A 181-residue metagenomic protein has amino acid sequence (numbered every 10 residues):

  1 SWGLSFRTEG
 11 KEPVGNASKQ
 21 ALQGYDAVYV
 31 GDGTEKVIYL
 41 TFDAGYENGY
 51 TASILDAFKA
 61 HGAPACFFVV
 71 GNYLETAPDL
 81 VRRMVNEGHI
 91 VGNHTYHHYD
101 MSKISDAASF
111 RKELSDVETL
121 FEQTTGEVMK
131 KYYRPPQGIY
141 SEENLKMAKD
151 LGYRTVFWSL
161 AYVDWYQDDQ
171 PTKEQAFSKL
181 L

Functional and structural regions predicted by a protein language model:
S1-L4, E9, W158-S159, W165: Tryptophan-centered motif/residue detector
G3-S105, E113-Q123, M129-K130: Active-site beta->alpha N-cap acidic-glycine motif
Y50, Y99-T125, I139-L181: Alpha-helical scaffold elements lining the catalytic groove of polysaccharide deacetylases
P135: Conserved strand-turn element in the central/C-terminal portion of the radical SAM core barrel that lines
